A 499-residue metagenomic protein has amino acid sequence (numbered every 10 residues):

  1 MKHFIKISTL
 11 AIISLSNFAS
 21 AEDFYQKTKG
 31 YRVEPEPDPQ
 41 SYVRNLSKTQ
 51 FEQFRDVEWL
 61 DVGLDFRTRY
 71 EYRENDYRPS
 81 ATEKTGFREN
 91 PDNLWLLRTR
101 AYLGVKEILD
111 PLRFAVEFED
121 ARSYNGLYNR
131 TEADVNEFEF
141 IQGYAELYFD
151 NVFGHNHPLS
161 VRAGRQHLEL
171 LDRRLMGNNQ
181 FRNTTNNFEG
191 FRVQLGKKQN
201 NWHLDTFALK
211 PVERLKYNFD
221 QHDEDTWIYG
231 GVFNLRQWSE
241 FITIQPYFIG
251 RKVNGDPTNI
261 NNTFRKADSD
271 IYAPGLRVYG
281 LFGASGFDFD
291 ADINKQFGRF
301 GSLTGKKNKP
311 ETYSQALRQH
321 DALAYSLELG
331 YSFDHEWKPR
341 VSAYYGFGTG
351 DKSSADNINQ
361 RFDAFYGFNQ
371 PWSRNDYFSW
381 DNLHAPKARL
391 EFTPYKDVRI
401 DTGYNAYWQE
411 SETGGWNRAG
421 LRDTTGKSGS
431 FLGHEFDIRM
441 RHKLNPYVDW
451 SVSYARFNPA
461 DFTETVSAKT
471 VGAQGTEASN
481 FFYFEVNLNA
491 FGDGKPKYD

Functional and structural regions predicted by a protein language model:
K2-D92, P339-V341, S353, F378 (+1 more regions): N-terminal periplasmic/intermembrane-space "pro-region" immediately following the signal or transit peptide
D23, N151-L159, L175-A355, T393 (+4 more regions): Signature for the C-terminal beta-barrel architecture of outer-membrane proteins
Q40-V57, A101-L109, E146-F153, L195-Q199 (+8 more regions): Outer-membrane beta-barrel proteins
R55-G63, L96, P111-A115, N156-R162 (+8 more regions): Outer-membrane beta-barrel architecture
T68-E74, E107-P111, F118-Y124, R165-E169 (+9 more regions): Transmembrane beta-strands of outer-membrane beta-barrel pores
Y72-T99, K106-H157, R174-G177, N259 (+4 more regions): Surface-exposed loop and membrane-interface regions of Gram-negative outer-membrane beta-barrel proteins
I228, Y366-T393: Outer-membrane beta-barrel signature, preferentially recognizing the C-terminal barrel domain of Gram-negative
N445-D499: Predominantly the C-terminal beta-signal and adjacent terminal strand-loop region of outer-membrane beta-barrel
